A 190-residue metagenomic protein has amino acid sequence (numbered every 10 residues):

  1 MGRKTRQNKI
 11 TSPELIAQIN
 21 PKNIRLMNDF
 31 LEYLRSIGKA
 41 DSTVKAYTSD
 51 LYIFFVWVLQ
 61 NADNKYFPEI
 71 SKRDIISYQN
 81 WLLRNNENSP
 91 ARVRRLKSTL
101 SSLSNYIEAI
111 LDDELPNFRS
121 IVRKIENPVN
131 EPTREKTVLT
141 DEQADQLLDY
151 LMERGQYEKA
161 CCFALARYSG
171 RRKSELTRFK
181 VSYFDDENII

Functional and structural regions predicted by a protein language model:
M1-I37: N-terminal DNA-binding module of tyrosine recombinases/phage integrases
P13, N28-R134, D149: N-terminal core-binding DNA-recognition domain of tyrosine recombinases/integrases
P21-R25, E69, V138, M152-Q156: Short helix-capping and inter-helix turn/linker motifs at the boundaries of alpha-helical repeat units
L26-F30, I75, Q143, E158-K159: N-terminal alpha-helical segment
V44, L100, C162-F163, G170 (+1 more regions): Alpha-helix N-cap/helix-start motif at helix boundaries, enriched for small hydrophobics
P132-A144: A short mid-domain helix/strand-loop element embedded in enzyme catalytic domains that forms or borders the active-site
D141-K173: Basic, Lys/Arg- and aromatic-enriched nucleic-acid-binding interface segment
R178-I190: Conserved tyrosine-mediated DNA breakage-rejoining catalytic core shared by Y-recombinases
